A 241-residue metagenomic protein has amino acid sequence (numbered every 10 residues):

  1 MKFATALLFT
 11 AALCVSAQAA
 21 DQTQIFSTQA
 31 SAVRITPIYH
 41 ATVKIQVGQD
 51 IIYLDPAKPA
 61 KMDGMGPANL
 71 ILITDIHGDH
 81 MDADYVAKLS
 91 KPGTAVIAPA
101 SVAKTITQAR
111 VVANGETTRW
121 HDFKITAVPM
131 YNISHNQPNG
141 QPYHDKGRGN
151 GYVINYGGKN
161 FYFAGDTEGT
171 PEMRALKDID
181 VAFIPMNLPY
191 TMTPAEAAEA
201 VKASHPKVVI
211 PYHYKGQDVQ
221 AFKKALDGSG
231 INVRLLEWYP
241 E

Functional and structural regions predicted by a protein language model:
T5-C14: Bacterial N-terminal signal peptides
V15-A19: Sec/Tat signal peptide C-region and signal peptidase I cleavage site
A20-G66, A109-K177, L236-E241: Core dinuclear metal-dependent hydrolase active-site scaffold
I45, D75, D82, I125 (+3 more regions): Divalent metal-coordination and catalytic microenvironments
Y53, A57-T105, K177-F183: Active-site metal-binding motif and surrounding structural segment of the metallo-beta-lactamase
A60-M62, H77-M81, A103-I106, E116-R119 (+5 more regions): Active-site environment of divalent metal-dependent phosphoester hydrolases
R110-H121, K146, A198, K202-E241: Binuclear metal-ion centers of metallo-dependent hydrolases, dominated by the metallo-beta-lactamase
I179-I184, L188-P211: Proline-aspartate-enriched helix->loop->beta-strand connector
